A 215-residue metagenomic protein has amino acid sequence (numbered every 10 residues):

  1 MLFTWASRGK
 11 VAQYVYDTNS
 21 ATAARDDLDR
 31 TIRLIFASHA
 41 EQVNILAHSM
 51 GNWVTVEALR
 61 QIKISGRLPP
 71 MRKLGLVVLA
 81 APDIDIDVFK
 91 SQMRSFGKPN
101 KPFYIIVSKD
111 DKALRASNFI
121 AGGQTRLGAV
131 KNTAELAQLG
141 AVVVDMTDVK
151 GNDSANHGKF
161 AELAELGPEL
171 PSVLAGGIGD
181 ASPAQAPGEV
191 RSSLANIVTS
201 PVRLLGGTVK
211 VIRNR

Functional and structural regions predicted by a protein language model:
M1-Q42, L59-L76, A81-R215: Lipolytic serine-hydrolase domain surface
L28, A47-G51, T55: Gly/Ala-rich beta-loop-alpha elbow adjacent to hydrolase catalytic centers
